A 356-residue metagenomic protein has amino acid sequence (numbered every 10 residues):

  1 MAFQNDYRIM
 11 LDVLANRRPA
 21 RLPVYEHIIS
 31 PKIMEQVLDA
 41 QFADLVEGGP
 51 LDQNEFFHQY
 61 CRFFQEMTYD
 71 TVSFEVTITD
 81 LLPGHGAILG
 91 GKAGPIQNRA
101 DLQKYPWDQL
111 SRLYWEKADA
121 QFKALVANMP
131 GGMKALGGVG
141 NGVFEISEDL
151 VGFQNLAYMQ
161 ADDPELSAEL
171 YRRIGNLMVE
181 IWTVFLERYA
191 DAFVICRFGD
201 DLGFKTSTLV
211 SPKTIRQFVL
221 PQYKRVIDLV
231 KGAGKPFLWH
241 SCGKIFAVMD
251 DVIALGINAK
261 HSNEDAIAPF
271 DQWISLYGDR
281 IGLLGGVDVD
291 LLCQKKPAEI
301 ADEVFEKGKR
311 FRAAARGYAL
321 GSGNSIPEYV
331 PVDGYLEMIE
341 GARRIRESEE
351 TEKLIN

Functional and structural regions predicted by a protein language model:
M1-Q53, Q59, D70-F74, A93-G94 (+1 more regions): Active-site loop segments of alpha/beta catalytic cores
K32, D80-G86, V330: Detector for C-terminal structural segments
F56-G84: Glycine-rich, N-terminal phosphate-binding loop and its surrounding beta-alpha-beta segment
A87-I88, K92: N-terminal hydrophobic/helix-forming segments and targeting peptides
